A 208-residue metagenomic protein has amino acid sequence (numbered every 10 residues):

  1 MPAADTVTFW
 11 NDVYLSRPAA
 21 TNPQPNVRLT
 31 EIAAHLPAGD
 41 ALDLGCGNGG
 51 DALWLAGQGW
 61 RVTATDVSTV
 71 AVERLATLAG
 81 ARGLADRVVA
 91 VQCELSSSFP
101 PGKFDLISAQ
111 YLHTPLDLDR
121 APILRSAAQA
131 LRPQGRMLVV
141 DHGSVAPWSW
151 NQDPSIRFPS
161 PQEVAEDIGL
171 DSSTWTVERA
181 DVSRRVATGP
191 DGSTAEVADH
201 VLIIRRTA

Functional and structural regions predicted by a protein language model:
M1-L36, V145: Conserved class I S-adenosyl-L-methionine
L42, N48-L95: Class I SAM-dependent methyltransferase SAM/SAH-binding core
F99-L106: A short acidic, Gly/Pro-enriched loop at the edge of an enzyme's catalytic core that lines a small-molecule cofactor
T114, H142-P147: Short "lid" loop at the C-terminus of a central beta-strand within the Rossmann-like core of SAM-dependent
T114-A127: A short, conserved alpha-helix within the catalytic core of class I
Q134-H142: Conserved beta-strand signature within the Rossmann-like core of class I S-adenosyl-L-methionine
R157-T174, R179-A180: Short alpha-helix
T188-A208: Core SAM-dependent methyltransferase catalytic element
